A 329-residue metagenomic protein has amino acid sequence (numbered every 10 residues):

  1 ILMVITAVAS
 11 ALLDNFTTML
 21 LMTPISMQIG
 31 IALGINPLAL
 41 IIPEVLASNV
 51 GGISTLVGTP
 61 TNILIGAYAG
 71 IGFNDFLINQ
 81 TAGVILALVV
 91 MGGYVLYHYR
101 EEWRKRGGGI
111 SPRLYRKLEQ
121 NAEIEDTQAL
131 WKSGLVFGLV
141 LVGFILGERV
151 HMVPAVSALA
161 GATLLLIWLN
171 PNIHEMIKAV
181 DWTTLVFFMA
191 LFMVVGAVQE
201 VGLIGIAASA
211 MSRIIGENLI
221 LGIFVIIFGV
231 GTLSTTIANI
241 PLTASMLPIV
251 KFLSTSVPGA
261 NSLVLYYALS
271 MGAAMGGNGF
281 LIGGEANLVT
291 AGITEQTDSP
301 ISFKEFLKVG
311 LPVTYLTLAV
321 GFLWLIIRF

Functional and structural regions predicted by a protein language model:
I1, E44, S48-T55, R113-N121 (+5 more regions): Small-residue-rich segments of transmembrane alpha-helices in multi-pass membrane proteins, especially helix faces
I1-V4, T18, I41-I42, L77 (+9 more regions): Hydrophobic alpha-helical transmembrane segments
V4, V8, I85-Y97, G134 (+10 more regions): Generic alpha-helical transmembrane segments of integral inner-membrane proteins, especially permease/transport modules
A9-V45, P60-N79, D181, G196-S299: Membrane-interfacial helix-loop connectors
I35-L38, I42, S54-V57, N74-E125 (+3 more regions): Juxtamembrane and boundary regions of transmembrane helices in multi-pass small-molecule transporters and channels
L56-P60, L139-I145, L191-S209, G276 (+1 more regions): Hydrophobic alpha-helical transmembrane segments in multi-pass integral membrane proteins
K117-A122, G147-M152, I167-G222, S234: Membrane-interface junctions of multi-pass transporters
T127, W131, L139-L159, E175: Flexible hinge motifs at transmembrane-helix junctions and intramembrane kinks/re-entrant loops in multi-pass membrane
